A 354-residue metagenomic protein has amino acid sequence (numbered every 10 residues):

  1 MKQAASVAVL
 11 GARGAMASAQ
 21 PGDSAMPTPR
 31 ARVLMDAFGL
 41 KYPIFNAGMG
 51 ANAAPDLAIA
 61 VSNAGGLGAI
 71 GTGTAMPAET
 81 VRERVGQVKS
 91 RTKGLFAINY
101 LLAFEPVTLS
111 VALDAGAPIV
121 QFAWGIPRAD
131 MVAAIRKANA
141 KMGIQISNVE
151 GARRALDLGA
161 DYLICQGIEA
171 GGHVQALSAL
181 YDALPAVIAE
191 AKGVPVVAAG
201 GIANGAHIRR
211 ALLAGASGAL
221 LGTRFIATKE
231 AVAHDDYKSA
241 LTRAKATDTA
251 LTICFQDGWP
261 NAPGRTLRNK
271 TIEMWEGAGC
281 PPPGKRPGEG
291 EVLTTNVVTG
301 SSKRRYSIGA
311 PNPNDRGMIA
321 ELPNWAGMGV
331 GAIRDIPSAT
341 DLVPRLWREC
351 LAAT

Functional and structural regions predicted by a protein language model:
M1, I164-Q166, S338: Intrinsically disordered, low-complexity serine/threonine-rich segments
M1-P21: N-terminal export signals
K2, R82, R153, R209 (+1 more regions): Generic structural signal for individual residues within well-ordered alpha-helical segments across diverse proteins
V9, K89, A160, C350-L351: Residue-level detector of secondary-structure transition/capping positions
V9, L40, G300: N-terminal charged segments
P21-P195: Active-site entrance/lid segments in N-terminal catalytic domains of soluble metabolic enzymes
M49, G201-I202: Active-site metal-binding loops of divalent metal-dependent hydrolases
A170-H173, S178-V197, A203-T354: Conserved active-site-proximal phosphate/metal-binding subdomains
